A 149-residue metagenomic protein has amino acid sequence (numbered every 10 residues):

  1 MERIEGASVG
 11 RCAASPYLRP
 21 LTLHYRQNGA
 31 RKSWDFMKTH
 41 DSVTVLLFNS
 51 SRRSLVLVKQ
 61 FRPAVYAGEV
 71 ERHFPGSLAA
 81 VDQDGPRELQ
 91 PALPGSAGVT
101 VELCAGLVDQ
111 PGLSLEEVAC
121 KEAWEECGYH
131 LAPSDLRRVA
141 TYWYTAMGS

Functional and structural regions predicted by a protein language model:
M1-L46, S50-S51, F61-A64: A positional/architectural concept
S8, A13, R26-Q27, P91-L93 (+2 more regions): Homeobox/homeodomain signature
C12-A14, Y66, Y142-S149: Acidic pyrophosphate-coordinating catalytic loop
A14, S33, E126, V139-T141: Generic intrinsically disordered, low-complexity segments enriched for polar/acidic and small residues
Y17, T39, G95-A97, S149: A short, structural micro-pattern
G29, S134, T145-S149: Extended, polar beta-sheet/loop recognition surfaces of beta-rich domains that mediate binding to diverse ligands
M37, L46, S51-K121, E125 (+1 more regions): Conserved Nudix-box catalytic region and its N-terminal flanking loop in Nudix hydrolases and closely related
H130-V139: A short coil-to-beta-strand element that immediately follows conserved catalytic motifs
